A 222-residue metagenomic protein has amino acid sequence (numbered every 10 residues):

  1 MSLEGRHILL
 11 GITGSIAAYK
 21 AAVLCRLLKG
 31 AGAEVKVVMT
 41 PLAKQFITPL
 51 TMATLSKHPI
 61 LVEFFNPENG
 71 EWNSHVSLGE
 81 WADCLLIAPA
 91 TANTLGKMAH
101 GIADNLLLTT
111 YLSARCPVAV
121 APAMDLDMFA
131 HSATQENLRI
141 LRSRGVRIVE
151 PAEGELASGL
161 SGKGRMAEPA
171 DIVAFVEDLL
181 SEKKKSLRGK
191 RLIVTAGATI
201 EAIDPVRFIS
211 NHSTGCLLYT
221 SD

Functional and structural regions predicted by a protein language model:
M1-A119, D125-G215: A cross-family phosphate/adenosyl-ligand binding-site feature
Y219-D222: Conserved small/polar residues in nucleotide/adenosyl-binding loops
